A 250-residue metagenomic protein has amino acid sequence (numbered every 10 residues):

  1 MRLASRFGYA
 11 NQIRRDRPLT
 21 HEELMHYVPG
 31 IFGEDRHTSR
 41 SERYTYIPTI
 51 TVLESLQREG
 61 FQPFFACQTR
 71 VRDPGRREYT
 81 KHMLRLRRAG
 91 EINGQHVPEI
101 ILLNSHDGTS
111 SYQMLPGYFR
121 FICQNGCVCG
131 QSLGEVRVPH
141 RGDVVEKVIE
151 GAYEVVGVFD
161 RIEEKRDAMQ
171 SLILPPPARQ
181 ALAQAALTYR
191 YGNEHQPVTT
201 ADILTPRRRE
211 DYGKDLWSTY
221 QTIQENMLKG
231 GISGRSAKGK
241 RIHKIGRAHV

Functional and structural regions predicted by a protein language model:
M1-I47, E54, R58, G75: Intrinsically disordered, low-complexity regulatory segments
M1-Q12, A89-H96, L102-R247: Intrinsically disordered, low-complexity regions enriched in serine/threonine
Y44, Q68, Q221-E225: Generic detector of bulky aromatic hydrophobic side chains
Y46-Y112: Amphipathic, interaction-prone secondary-structure segments
